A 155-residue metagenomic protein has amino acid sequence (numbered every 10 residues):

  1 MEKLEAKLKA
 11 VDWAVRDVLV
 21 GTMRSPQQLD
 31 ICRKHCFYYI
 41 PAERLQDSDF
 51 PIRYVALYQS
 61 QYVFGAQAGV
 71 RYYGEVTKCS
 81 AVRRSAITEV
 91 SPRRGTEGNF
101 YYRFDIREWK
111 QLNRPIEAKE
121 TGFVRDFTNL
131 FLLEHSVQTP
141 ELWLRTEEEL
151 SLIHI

Functional and structural regions predicted by a protein language model:
W13-D17: Intrinsically disordered, low-complexity linker/tail regions enriched in polar/charged residues
M23-A42: Short N-terminal edge-element motif at the start of the domain
S48-Q61: Short coil-to-beta transition motif at edge beta-strands of beta-rich domains
V63-E75: Short coil-to-beta-strand transition motifs
V82-G95: Short, solvent-exposed secondary-structure boundary/capping segments
P115, E120-N129: Helix-rich interaction surfaces within compact, conserved domain-sized segments that mediate assembly or partner
I153-I155: Conserved small/polar residues in nucleotide/adenosyl-binding loops
